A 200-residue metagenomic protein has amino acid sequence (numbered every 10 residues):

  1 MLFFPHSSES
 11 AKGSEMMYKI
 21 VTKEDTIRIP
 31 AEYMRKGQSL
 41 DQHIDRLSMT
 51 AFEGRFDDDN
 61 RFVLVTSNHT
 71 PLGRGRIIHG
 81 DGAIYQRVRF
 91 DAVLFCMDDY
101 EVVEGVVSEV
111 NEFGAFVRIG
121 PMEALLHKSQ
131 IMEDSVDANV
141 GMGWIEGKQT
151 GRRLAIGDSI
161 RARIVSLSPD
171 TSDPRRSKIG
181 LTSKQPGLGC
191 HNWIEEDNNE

Functional and structural regions predicted by a protein language model:
L2-E200: Single-stranded RNA-binding regions, centering on S1/OB-family and related RNA-binding modules
